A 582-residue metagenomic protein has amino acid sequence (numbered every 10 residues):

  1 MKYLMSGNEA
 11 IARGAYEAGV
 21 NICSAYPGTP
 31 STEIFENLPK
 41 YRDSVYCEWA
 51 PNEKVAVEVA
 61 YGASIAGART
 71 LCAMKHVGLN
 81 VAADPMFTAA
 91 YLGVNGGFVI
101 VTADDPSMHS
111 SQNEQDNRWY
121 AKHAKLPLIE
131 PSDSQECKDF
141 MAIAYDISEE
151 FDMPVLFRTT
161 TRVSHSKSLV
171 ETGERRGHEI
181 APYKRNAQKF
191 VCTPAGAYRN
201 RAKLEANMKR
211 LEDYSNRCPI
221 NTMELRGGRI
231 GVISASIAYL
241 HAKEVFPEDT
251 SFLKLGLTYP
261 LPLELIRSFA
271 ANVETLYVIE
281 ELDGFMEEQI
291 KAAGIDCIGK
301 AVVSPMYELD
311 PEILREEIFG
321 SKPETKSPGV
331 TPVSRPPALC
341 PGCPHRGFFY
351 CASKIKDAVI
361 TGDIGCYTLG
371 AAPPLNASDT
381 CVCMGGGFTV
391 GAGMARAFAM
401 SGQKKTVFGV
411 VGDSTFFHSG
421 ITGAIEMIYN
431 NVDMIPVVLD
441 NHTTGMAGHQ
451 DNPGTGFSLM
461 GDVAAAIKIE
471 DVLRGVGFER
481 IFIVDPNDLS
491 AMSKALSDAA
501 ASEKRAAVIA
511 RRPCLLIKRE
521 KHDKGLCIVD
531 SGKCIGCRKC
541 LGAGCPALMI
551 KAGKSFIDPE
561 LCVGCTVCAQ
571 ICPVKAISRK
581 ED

Functional and structural regions predicted by a protein language model:
M1-N8, A18, P131-L339, P344-G347 (+6 more regions): Flexible, low-complexity linker and terminal segments
M1-S134, R162, L225-R226, F285-E287 (+1 more regions): Thiamine diphosphate
I34-N37, Y61, A82-M86, M108-Q115 (+16 more regions): Short acidic, glycine/serine/threonine-rich loops at helix termini
N37-D43, K243-L253, D471-G477: Short helix-loop-beta junction
D43-A50, L92-A103, R185-Q188, Y429-H442 (+2 more regions): A glycine-rich helix N-cap at a beta->alpha junction
D105-P154, T160, C192-A195, P337 (+2 more regions): Conserved thiamine diphosphate
S110, A371-I509, R519-E520: Thiamine diphosphate
